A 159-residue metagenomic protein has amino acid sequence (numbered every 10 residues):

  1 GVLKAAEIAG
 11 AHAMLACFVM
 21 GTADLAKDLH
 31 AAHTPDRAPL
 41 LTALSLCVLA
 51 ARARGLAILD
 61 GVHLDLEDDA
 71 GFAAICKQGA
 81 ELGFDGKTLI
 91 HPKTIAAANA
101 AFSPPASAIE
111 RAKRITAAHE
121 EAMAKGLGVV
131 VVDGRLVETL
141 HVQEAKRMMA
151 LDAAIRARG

Functional and structural regions predicted by a protein language model:
G1-G159: Expand to "…catalyze enediolate/carbanion chemistry for C-C bond making/breaking, isomerization, decarboxylation
